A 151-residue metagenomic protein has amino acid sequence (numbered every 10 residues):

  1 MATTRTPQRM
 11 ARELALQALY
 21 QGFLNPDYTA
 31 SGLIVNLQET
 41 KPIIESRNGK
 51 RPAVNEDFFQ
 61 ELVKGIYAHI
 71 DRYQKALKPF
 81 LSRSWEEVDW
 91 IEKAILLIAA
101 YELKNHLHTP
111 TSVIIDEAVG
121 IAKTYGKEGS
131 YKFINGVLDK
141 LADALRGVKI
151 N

Functional and structural regions predicted by a protein language model:
M1-Y131, N135-N151: N-terminal interaction/assembly modules
